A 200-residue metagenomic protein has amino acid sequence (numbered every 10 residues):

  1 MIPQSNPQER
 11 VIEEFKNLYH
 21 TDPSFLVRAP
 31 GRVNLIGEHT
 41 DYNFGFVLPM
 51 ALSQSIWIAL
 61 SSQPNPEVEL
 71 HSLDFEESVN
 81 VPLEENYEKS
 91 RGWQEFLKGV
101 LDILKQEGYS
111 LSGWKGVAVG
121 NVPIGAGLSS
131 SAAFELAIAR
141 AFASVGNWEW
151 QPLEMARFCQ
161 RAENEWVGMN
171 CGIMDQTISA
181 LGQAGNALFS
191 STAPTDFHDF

Functional and structural regions predicted by a protein language model:
I2-L26, Q54-F158: Anion-binding (especially nucleotide phosphate/pyrophosphate-binding) glycine-rich loop and adjoining beta-alpha core
R28-P30: Short Gly/Ser/Thr- and Asp/Glu-enriched loop/turn motifs at secondary-structure junctions
H39-Y42: Short, hydrophobic transmembrane alpha-helix segments
F44-A51: Short Gly/aromatic-enriched secondary-structure transition segments
P49, W57-A59, A187-F189: Conserved hydrophobic/aromatic beta-strand scaffold that supports enzyme active sites
W148-F200: ATP-dependent small-molecule kinase catalytic core of the GHMP/sugar-kinase superfamily and closely related
